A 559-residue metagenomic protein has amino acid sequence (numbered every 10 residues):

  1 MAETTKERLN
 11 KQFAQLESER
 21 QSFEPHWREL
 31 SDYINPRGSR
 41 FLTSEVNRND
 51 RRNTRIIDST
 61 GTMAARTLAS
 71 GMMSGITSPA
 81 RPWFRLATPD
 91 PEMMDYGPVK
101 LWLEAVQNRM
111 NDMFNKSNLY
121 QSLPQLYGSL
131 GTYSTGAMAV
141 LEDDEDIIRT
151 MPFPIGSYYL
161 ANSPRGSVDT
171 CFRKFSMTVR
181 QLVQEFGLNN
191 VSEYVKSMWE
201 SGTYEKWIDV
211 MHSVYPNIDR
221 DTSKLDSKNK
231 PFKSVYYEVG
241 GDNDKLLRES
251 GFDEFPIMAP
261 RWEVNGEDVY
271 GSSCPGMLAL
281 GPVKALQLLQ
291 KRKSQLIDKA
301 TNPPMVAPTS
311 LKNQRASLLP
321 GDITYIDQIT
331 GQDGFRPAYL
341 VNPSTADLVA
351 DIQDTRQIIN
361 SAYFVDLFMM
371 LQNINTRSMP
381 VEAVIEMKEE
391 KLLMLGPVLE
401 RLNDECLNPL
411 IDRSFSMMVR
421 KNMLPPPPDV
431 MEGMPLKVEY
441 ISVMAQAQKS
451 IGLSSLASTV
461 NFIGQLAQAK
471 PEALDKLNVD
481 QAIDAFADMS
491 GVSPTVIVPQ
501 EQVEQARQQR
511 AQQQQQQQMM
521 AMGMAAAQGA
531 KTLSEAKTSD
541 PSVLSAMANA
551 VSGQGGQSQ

Functional and structural regions predicted by a protein language model:
M1-I34, S39-T43, N302-Q559: C-terminal anchoring/interaction modules
M1-K206: Extended, helix-rich architectural segments
A14, E142-P320: Structured, contiguous alpha/beta core segments that scaffold functional sites
T60-I76, M110, F114, Q121-G131 (+5 more regions): Short, Φ-rich (hydrophobic/aromatic) sequence segments
P98, W102, V106, N118 (+7 more regions): Short amphipathic alpha-helical segments
L103, Q107, Y120-L123, T135 (+8 more regions): Alpha-helix initiation and N-capping motif
M113-S122, D209-D221, Q465-A469: Charged, amphipathic alpha-helical segments
